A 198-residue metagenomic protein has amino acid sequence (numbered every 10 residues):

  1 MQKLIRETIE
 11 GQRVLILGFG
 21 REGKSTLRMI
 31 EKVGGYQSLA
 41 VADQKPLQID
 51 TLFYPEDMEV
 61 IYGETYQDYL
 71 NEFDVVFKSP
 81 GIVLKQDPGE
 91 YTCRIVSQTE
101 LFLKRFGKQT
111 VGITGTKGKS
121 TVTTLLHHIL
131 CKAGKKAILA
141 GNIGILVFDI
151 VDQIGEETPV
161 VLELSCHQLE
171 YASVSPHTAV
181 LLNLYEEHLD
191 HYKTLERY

Functional and structural regions predicted by a protein language model:
M1-G112, A133: Short, basic phosphate-binding NTP loop
R28, D68-F73, P80, L84-R197: Phosphate-binding loop of NTP-binding sites
